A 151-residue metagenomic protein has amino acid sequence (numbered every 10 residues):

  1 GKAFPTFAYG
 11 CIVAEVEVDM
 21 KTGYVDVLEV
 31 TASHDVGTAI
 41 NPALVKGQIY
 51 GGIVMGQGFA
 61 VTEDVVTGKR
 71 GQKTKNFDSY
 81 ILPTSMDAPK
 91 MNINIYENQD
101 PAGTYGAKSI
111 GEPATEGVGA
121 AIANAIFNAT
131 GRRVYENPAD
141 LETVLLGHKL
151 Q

Functional and structural regions predicted by a protein language model:
G1-Q151: C-terminal catalytic domains of large/alpha subunits in multi-subunit enzymes
